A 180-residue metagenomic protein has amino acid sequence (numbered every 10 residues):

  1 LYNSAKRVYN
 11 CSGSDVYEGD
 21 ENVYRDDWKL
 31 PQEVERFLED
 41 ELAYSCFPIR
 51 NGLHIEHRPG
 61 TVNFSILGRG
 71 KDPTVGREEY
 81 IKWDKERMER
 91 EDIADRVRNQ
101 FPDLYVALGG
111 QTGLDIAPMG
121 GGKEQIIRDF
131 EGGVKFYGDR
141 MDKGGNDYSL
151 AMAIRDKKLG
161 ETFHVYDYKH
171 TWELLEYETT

Functional and structural regions predicted by a protein language model:
L1-H54: Active-site phosphate-binding/coordination module
Y9-S12, G110, Y166-K169: Residues at the C-termini of beta-strands that transition into short coil/loop
V34-C46, I93-F101, I154, E178-T179: Hydrophobic, Leu/Ile/Phe/Ala-enriched alpha-helical segments that form helix-helix packing faces
P48-K135, M141-N146: Conserved acidic, metal-coordinating active-site core of Asp-based, Mg2+-dependent phosphoryl-transfer enzymes
A117-T180: Mg2+-dependent phosphoryl-transfer enzymes with acidic/Ser/Thr/Gly-rich catalytic loops
